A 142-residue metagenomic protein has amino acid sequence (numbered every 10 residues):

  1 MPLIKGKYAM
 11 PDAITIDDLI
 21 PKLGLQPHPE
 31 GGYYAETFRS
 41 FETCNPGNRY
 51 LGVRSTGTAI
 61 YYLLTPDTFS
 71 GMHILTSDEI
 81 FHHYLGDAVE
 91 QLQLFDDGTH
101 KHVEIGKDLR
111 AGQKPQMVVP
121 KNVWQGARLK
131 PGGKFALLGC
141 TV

Functional and structural regions predicted by a protein language model:
L3-M117, G126-A127, G132-K134: Non-catalytic, conserved peripheral segments adjacent to functional cores
Q125-G126, T141: Mid-sequence acidic-hydrophobic segments that form the walls of catalytic/ligand-binding cavities or oligomerization
G133-V142: A short hydrophobic beta-strand segment most commonly corresponding to one strand of the jelly-roll/cupin
